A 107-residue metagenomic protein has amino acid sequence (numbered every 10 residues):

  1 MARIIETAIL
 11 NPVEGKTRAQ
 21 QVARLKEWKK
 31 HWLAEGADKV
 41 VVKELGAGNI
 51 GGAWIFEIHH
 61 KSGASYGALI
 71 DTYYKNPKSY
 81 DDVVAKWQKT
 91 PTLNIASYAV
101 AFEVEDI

Functional and structural regions predicted by a protein language model:
M1-R3, P91, A101: Intrinsic disorder/low-complexity detector
R3-N11: Active-site-flanking beta-strand signature of metal-NTP-handling nucleotidyl enzymes and homologous cyclase-like
N11, E57-H59: Short hydrophobic/aromatic beta-strand micro-patches that form the beta-sheet surface supporting nucleotide- or nucleic
N11-A23: Short, surface-exposed ligand-recognition loops at beta-strand->loop->(often short) alpha-helix junctions that present
A23-V41, N49, H59-S97: An amphipathic, aromatic/His-enriched active-site/gating alpha helix that lines ligand/cofactor pockets
I50-W54: A short, glycine/Asx- and small/polar-enriched loop/turn that sits immediately N-terminal to a beta-strand
L93-I107: Long, low-complexity, Ser/Thr/Gly/Pro-rich intrinsically disordered segments that act as flexible linkers and assembly
